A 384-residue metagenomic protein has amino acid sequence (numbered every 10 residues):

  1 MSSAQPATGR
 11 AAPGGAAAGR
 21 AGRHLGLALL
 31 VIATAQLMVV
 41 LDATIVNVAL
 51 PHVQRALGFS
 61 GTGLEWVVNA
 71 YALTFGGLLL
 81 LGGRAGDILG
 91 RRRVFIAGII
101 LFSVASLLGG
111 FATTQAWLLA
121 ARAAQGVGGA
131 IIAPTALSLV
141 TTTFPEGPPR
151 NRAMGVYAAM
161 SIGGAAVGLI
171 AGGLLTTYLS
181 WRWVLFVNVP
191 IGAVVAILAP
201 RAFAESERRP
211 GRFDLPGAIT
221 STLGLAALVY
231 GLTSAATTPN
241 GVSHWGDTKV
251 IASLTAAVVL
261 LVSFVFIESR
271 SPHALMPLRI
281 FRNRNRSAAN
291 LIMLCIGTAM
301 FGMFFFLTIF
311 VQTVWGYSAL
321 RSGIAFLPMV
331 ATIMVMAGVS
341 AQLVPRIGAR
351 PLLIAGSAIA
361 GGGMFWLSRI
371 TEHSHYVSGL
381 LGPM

Functional and structural regions predicted by a protein language model:
M1-L41, R55: Cytosolic juxtamembrane N-terminal segment immediately preceding the first transmembrane helix of multi-pass
L29-T74, S180, W245-A256, L260 (+1 more regions): Transmembrane core module of solute transporters
A33, G76, L81, I96 (+8 more regions): Small-residue-rich packing faces within the transmembrane alpha-helices of Major Facilitator Superfamily
V39, V68-Y71, F75, F102 (+11 more regions): Structural signature of transmembrane alpha-helices in multi-pass secondary transporters
L41, I45, G77, L81 (+6 more regions): Residue positions within transmembrane alpha-helices of multi-pass solute transporters
H52, G83-R84, I88, L174 (+1 more regions): Membrane-interface helix termini in secondary transporters
D87-G217, S221, S234, G323: Helix-loop-helix hairpins in multi-pass membrane proteins, especially solute transporters
T177-I292, A299, Y317: Hydrophobic transmembrane-helix bundles of small-molecule transporters
